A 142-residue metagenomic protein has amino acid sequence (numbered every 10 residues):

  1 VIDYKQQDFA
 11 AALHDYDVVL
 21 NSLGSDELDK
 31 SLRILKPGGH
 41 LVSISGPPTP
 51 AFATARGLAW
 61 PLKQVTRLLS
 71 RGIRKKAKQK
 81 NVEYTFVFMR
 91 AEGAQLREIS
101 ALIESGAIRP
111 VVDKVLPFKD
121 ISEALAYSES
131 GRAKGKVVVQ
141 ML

Functional and structural regions predicted by a protein language model:
V1-L142: Terminal helix/beta-alpha structural elements that buttress the NAD(P)+-binding lobe
